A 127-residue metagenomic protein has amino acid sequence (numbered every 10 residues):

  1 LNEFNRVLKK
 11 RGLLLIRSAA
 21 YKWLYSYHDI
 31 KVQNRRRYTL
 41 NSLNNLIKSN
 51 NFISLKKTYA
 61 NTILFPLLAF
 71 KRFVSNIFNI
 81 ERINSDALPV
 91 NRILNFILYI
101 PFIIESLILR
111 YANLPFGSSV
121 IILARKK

Functional and structural regions predicted by a protein language model:
L1-L13: A short glycine-rich, Lys/Arg-flanked "PGG" loop and its adjoining helix->strand segment in the class I
R6, W23, A112-L114: Short secondary-structure boundary/capping segments
L14-R36, L40-L46: Short, glycine-/aromatic-enriched active-site segment of Class I SAM-dependent methyltransferases
W23-S26, I63-L67: Short catalytic/ligand-binding loop motif for oxyanion handling, primarily in non-cytosolic enzymes, centered on
S49-F52, K126: A structural motif corresponding to the C-terminal end of an alpha-helix and its immediate exit/capping segment
F52-T62: Conserved S-adenosyl-L-methionine
L64-K127: A C-terminal cap/extension of S-adenosyl-L-methionine-dependent methyltransferases that defines the acceptor-substrate
